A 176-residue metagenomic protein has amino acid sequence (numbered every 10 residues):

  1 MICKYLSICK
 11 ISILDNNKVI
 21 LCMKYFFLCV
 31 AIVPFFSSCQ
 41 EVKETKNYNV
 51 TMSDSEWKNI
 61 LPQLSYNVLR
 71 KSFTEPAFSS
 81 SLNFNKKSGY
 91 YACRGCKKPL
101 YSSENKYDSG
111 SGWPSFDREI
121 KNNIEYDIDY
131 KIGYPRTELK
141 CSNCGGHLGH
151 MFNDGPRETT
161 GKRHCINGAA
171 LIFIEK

Functional and structural regions predicted by a protein language model:
M1-I2, P34: Short intrinsically disordered, low-complexity coil segments enriched in acidic
N16-F27: Bacterial N-terminal signal peptides that target proteins for export
F26-P34: Sec-dependent N-terminal signal peptides
F36-S38: C-terminal motif of bacterial Sec signal peptides marking the signal peptidase cleavage site
Q40-T45: Bacterial lipoprotein signal-peptidase II cleavage site
Y48-N49, D54, K58-A92, K98-K176: A short Gly-Trp-Pro
